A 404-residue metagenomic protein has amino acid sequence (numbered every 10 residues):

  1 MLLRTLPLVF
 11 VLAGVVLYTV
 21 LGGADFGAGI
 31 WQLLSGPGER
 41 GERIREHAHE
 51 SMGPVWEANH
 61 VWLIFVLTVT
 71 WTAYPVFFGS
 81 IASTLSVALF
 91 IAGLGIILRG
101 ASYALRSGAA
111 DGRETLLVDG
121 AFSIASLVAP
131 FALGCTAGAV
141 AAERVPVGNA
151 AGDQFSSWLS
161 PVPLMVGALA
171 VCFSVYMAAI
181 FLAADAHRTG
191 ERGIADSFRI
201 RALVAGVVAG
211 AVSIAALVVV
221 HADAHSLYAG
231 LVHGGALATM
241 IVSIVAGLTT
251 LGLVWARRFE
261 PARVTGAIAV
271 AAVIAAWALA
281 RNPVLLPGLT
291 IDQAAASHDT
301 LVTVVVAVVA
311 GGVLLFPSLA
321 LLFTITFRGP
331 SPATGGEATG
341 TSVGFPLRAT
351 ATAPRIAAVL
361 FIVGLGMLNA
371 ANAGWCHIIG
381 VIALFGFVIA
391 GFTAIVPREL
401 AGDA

Functional and structural regions predicted by a protein language model:
M1-A58, I64-T68: N-terminal signal-anchor module of multipass membrane proteins
Q32-R45, A73-A82, G100-D119, A184-A195 (+3 more regions): Membrane-interfacial helix termini and the short, flexible loops that connect transmembrane helices in multi-pass
P54-L63, S123-P130, A202-V208, R348-V359: Select subsegments of transmembrane alpha-helices in polytopic membrane proteins, especially boundary-proximal
V55-S126, S226-G234: Membrane-interface helix-loop-helix modules in multi-pass inner-membrane proteins
L105-A262, A276: Long, contiguous internal "core" modules enriched in hydrophobic/ aromatic residues
S160-V175, L301-S318: Hydrophobic alpha-helical transmembrane segments
H225-A238, A294-G312: Membrane-interface transmembrane-helix boundary segments in multi-pass integral membrane proteins
L286-T303, E337-L347, V359-M367: Short, membrane-exposed interhelical loops at transmembrane-helix boundaries
